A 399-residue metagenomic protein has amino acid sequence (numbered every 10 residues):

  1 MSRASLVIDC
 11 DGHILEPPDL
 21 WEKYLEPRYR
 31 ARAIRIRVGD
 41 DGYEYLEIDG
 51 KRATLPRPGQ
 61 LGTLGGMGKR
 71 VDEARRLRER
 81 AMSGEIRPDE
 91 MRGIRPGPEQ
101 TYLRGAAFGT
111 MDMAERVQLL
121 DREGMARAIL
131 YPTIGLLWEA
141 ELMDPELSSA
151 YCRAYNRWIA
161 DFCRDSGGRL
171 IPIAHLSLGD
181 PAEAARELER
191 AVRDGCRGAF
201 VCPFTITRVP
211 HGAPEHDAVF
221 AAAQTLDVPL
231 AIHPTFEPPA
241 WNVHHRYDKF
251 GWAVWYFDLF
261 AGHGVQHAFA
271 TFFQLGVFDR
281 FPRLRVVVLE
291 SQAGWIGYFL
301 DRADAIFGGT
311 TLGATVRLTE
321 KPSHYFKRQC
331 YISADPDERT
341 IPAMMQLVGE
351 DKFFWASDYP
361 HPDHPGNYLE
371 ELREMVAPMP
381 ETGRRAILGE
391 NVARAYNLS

Functional and structural regions predicted by a protein language model:
S2-L6, P18-D89, R95-R127, R157-D165 (+7 more regions): Mid-to-C-terminal alpha-helical segments outside catalytic/metal-binding sites
V7-D9, L15-E16, L120, R127-P132 (+3 more regions): A structural signal for short, well-ordered beta-strand segments and their strand-loop junctions that often border
G12-H13, P336, D358-Y359: Active-site metal-binding loops of divalent metal-dependent hydrolases
I14, F236, H361: Short active-site segment of divalent metal-dependent hydrolases/proteases that encodes the spacing between
P98-F108, D121-E141, R169-H175, R197-V201: Divalent metal-dependent hydrolysis catalytic cores, especially in the metallo-beta-lactamase
M143-E146, E370: Short glycine-enriched, charge-decorated loop/helix-capping segments at active-site entrances that position
E146-F162: Active-site-proximal gating segment of KS-fold condensing enzymes and close homologs
A150, C163-I171, L176, P181-A182 (+1 more regions): Catalytic pocket-lining loop regions of alpha/beta-barrel enzymes, especially the amidohydrolase/enolase/GH5 lineages
